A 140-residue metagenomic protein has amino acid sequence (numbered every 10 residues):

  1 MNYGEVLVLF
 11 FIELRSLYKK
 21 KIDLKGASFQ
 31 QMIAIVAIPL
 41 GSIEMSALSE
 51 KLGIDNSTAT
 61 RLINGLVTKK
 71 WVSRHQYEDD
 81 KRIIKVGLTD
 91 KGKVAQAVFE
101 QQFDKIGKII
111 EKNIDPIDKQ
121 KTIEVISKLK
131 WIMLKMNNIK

Functional and structural regions predicted by a protein language model:
M1-K25: N-terminal leader segment of winged-helix/HTH proteins
Y3, F29-Q30, K91, D118: N-terminal positioning helix adjacent to the helix-turn-helix/winged-helix DNA-binding module
L9, P39-L40, K105, I109: Alpha-helical structural segments
L14, Y18, K70, Q96-F99 (+3 more regions): Hydrophobic recognition helices of helix-based DNA-binding modules
L17-T58: N-terminal helix-turn-helix DNA-binding core of bacterial DNA-binding proteins
G65-E124: Charged, amphipathic alpha-helical coiled-coil/dimerization segments
I117-K140: C-terminal regulatory/oligomerization modules of transcriptional regulators
